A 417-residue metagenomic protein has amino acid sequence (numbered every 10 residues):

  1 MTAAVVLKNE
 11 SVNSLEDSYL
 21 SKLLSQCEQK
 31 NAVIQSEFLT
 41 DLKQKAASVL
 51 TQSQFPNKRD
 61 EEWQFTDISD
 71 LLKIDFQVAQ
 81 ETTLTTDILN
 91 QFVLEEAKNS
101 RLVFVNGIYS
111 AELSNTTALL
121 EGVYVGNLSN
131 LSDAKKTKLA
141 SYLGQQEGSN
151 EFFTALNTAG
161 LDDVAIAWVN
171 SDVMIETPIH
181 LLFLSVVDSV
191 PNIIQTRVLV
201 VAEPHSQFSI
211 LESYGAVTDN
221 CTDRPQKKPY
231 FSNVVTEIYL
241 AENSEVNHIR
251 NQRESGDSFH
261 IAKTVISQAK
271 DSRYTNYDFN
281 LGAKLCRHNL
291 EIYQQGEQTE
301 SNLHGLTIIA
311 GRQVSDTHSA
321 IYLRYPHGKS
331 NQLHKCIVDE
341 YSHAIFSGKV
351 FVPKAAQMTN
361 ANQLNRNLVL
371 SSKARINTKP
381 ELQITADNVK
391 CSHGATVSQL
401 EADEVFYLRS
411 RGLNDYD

Functional and structural regions predicted by a protein language model:
T2-V235, E242-E245: Short, low-to-moderate order helix/coil transition modules at the start of elongated helical scaffolds
V5-L7, K135-L413: Conserved beta-strand/loop scaffold segments within soluble protein domains that form the structured core and edges
D41-P56, Q399-Y416: Hydrophobic/aromatic-rich, well-ordered segments within soluble, folded domains that form packed cores
